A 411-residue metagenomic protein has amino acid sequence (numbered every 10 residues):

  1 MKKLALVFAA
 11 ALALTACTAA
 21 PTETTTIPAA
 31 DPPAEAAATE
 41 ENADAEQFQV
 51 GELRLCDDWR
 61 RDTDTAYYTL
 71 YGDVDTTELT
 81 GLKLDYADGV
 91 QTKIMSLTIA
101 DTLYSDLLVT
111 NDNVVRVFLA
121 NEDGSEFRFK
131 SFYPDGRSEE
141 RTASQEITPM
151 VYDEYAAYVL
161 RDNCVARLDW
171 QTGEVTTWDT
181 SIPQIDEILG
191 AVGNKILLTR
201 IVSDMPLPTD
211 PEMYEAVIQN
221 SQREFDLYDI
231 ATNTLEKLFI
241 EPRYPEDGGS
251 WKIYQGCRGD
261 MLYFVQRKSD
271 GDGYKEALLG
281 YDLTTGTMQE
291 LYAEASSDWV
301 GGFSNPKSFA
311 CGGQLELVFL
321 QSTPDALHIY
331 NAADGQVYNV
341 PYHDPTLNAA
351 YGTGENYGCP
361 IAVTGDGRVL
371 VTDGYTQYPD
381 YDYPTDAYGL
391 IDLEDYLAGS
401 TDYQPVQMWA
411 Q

Functional and structural regions predicted by a protein language model:
M1-F8: Positively charged n-region of N-terminal signal peptides that target proteins for export
A13-A16: C-terminal motif of bacterial Sec signal peptides marking the signal peptidase cleavage site
A19-G72, T77-M95: N-terminal, intrinsically disordered, polar/charged segments of Gram-positive cell-envelope systems that serve as
N42-Q49, V74-T98, E122-A143, N163-S181 (+4 more regions): Surface-exposed loop/turn elements that mediate protein-protein interactions on large endomembrane-trafficking
G51-R61, A100-T110, A143-E154, I182-G193 (+4 more regions): Repeated scaffold domains used in trafficking and secretory/extracellular systems, primarily beta-propellers
D58-D75, D106-N121, P149-R161, G193-P206 (+4 more regions): Short beta-strand elements that form the blades of beta-propeller/WD-repeat-like and other beta-sheet-rich scaffold
E241-A332: Eukaryotic tandem repeat interaction scaffolds
